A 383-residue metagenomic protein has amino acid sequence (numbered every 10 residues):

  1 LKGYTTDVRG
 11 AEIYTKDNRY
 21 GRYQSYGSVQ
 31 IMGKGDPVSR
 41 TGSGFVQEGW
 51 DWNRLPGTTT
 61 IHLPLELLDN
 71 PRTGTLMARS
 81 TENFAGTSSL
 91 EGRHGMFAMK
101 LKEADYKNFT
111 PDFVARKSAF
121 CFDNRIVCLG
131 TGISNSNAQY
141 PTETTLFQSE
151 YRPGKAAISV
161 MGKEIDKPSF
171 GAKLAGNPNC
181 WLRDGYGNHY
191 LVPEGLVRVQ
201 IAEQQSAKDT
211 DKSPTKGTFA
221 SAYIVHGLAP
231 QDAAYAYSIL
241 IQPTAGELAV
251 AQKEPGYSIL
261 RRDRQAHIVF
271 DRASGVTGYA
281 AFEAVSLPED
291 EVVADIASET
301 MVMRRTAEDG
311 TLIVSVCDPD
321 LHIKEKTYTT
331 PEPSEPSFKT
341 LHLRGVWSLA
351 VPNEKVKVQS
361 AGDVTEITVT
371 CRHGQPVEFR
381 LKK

Functional and structural regions predicted by a protein language model:
L1-A350, Q359-A361, C371-V377: Extended polysaccharide-engagement surfaces of secreted carbohydrate-active enzymes
E366-V369: Exposed aromatic-hydrophobic patches
